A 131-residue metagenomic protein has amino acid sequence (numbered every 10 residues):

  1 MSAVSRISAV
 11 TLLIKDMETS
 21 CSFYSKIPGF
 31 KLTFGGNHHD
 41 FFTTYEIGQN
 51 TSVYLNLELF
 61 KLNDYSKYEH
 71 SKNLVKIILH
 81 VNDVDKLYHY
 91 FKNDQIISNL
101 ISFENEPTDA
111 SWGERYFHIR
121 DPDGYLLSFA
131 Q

Functional and structural regions predicted by a protein language model:
M1-A9, K31-N82, Y88-R120: Vicinal oxygen chelate
I14, V81, Q131: A cross-domain feature marking catalytic cores of carbohydrate-active enzymes and several ubiquitous metabolic/repair
I14-M17, S111: Conserved beta-strand-loop-alpha-helix junction that forms the acyl-donor binding cleft
S20-S25, F91, D121-G124: Conserved active-site tyrosine of GNAT-family acetyltransferases
A110-S111, F129-Q131: Short beta->alpha transition motifs characteristic of CBS
